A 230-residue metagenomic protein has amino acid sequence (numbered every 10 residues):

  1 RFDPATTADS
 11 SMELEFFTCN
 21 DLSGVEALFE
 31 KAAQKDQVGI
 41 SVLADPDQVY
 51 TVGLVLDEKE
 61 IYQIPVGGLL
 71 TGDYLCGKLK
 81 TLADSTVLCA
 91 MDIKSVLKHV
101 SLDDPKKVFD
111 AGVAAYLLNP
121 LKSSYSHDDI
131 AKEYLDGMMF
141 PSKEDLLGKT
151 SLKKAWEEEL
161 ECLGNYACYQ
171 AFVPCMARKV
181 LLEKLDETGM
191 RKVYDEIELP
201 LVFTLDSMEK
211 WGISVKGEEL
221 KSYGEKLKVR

Functional and structural regions predicted by a protein language model:
R1-Q48: N-terminal accessory regions of nucleic-acid-interacting proteins
S10-F16, G53-D186, Y194-L205: Active-site-proximal helix-loop-helix substrate-binding element of RNase H-like nuclease domains
F29, C76-L79, G224: A generic alpha-helix structural signal
I40-L43, V55-D57, A90-D92, W211 (+2 more regions): Generic beta-strand/beta-sheet core signal
V193-R230: Extended, well-ordered alpha-helical scaffold/bundle regions in very large, multi-domain proteins
